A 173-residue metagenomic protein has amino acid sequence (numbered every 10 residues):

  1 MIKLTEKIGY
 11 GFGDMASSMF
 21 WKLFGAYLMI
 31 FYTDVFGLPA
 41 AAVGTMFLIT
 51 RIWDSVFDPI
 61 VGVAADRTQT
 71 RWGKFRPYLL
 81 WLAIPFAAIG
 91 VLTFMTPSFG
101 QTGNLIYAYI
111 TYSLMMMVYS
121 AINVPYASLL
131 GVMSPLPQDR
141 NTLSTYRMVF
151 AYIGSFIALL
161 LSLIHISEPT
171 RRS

Functional and structural regions predicted by a protein language model:
I2-L163, S167, R171: Membrane-embedded alpha-helical bundles of multi-pass transporters/translocases, especially carrier/permease families
